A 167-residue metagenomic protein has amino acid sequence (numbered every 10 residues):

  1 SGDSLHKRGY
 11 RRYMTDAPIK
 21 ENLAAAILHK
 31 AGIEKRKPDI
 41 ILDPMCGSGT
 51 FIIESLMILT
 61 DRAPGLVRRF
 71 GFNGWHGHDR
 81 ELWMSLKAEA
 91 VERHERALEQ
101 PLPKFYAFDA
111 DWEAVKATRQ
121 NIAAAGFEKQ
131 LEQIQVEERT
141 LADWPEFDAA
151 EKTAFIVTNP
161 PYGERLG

Functional and structural regions predicted by a protein language model:
S1-Y13: Non-catalytic substrate-recognition/targeting regions of SAM-dependent transferases
I19-D143: Conserved S-adenosyl-L-methionine
P44, P160-G163: Proline/glycine-anchored alpha-helix kink/cap motifs
P101-L102, A150-K152: Short loop/turn elements that form and flank the Walker-type P-loop nucleotide-binding site in RecA-like NTPase cores
D143-A150: Short conserved loop adjoining the S-adenosyl-L-methionine
W144, Y162-G167: Short, contiguous acidic/charged loop-to-helix segments that flank catalytic cores in large enzymes
K152-N159: Short SAM/SAH-binding signature in class I
